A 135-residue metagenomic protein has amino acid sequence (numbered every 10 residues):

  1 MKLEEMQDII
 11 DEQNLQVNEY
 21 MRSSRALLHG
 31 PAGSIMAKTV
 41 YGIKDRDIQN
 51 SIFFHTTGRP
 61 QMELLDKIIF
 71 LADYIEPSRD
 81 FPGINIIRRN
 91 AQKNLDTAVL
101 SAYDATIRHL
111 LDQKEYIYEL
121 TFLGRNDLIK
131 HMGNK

Functional and structural regions predicted by a protein language model:
M1-S101: Divalent metal-dependent catalytic cores for phosphoryl transfer on phosphate-bearing substrates
R108-K135: Charged phosphate-binding loop/patch that engages nucleotide di/tri-phosphates or the phosphate backbone of nucleic
